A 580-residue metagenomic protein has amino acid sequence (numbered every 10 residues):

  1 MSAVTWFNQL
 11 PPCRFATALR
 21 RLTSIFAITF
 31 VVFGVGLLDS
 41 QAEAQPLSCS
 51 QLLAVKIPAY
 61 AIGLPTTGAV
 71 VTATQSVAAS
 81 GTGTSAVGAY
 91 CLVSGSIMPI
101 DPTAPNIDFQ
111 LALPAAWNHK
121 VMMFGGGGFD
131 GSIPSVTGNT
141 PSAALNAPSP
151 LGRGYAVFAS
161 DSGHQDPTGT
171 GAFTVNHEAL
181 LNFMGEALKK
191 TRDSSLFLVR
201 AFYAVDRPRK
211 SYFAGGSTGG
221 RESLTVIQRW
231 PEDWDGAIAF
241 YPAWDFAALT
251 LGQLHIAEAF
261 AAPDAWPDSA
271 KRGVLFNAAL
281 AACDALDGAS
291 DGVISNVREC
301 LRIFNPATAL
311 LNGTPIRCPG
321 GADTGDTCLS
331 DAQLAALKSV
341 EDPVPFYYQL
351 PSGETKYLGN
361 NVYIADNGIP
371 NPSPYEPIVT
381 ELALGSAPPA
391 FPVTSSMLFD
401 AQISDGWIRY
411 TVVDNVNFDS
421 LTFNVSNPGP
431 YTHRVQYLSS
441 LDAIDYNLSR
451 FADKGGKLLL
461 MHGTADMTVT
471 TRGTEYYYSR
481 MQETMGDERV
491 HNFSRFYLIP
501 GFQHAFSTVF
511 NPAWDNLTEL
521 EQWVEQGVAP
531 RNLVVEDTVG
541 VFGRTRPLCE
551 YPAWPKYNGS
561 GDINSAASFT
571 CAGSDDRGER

Functional and structural regions predicted by a protein language model:
M1-R20: N-terminal secretory signal peptides that target proteins for export/translocation
L22-L37: Bacterial N-terminal signal peptides
A42-K120, I133-G138, A143-L145, F276 (+4 more regions): Catalytic-loop region of hydrolases
N118, G127-V205, L251-G252, N417-Y431 (+2 more regions): Cap/lid segment of the alpha/beta-hydrolase catalytic domain
D206-G216: Alpha/beta-hydrolase fold nucleophile elbow
G215-T225: Glycine-rich nucleophile elbow surrounding the catalytic serine of serine-hydrolase chemistry
T225-I227, E232-P345: A catalytic-pocket lid/entrance helix-loop region that shapes and gates access to the active site across common
L460-H462: Short beta-strand/loop motif that positions the catalytic acidic residue of the alpha/beta-hydrolase fold
